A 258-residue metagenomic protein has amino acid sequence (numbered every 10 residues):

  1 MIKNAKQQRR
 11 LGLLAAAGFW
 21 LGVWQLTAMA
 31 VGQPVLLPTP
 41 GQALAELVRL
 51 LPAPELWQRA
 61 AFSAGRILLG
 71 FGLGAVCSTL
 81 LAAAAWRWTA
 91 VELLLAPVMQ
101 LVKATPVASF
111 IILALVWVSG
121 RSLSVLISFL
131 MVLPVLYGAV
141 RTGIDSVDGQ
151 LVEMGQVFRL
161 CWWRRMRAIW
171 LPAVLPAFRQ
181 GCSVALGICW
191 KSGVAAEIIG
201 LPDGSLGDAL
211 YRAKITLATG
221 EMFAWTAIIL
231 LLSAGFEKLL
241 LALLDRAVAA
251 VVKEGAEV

Functional and structural regions predicted by a protein language model:
N4, A30-G72: Periplasmic/extracellular loop-to-transmembrane helix junction in inner-membrane transport proteins
Q7-V31: N-terminal signal-anchor transmembrane alpha helix
L69-M99, I112: Transmembrane-helix boundary motif in ABC transporter permease subunits
T89, Q180, A224-V258: C-terminal transmembrane helix and the adjacent membrane-cytosol boundary/short C-terminal tail of inner/organellar
Q100-V135, T142: Generic hydrophobic transmembrane alpha-helix motif, especially the helices
V116, K191-I229, V252-V258: Glycine-rich helix-loop "coupling/hinge" segments at transmembrane-helix boundaries in multipass transporters
L126-L130, W163-A196, A224, I228: Transmembrane alpha-helices
A139-F178, L210: Short cytoplasmic-facing helical segments at TM-TM junctions of multi-pass membrane proteins
